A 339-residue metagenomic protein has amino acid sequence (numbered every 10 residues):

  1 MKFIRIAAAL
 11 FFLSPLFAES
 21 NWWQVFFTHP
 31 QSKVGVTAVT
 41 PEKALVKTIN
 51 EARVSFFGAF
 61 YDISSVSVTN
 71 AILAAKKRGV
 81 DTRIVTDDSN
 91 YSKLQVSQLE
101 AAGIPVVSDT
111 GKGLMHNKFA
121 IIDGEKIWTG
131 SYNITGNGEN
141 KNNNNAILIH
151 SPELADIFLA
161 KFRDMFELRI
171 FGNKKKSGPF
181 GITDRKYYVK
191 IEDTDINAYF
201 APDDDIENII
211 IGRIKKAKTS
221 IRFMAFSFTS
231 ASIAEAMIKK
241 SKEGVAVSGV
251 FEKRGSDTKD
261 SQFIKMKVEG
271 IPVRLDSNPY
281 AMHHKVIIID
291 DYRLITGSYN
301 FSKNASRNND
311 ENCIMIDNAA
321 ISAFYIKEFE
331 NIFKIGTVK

Functional and structural regions predicted by a protein language model:
F3-I4, L13-V107, G113-L114, I122-K339: Charged, low-complexity intrinsically disordered terminal segments
A7-A9: Mixed-charge, low-complexity intrinsically disordered regions
